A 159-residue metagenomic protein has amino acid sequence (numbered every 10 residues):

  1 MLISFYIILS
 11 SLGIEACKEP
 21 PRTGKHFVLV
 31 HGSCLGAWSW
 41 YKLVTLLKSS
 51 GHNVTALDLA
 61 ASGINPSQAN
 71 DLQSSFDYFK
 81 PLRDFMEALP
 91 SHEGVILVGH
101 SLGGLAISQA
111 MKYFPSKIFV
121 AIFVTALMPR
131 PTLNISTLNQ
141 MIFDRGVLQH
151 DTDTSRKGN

Functional and structural regions predicted by a protein language model:
M1-A16: Cleavable N-terminal signal peptides of Sec/SRP-targeted secreted and luminal proteins
S10, E19-I64: Conserved HGGG/HGGXW glycine-rich cap/lid loop of the alpha/beta-hydrolase fold
V30-S33, H100-S101, A126: Glycine-rich His-Gly loop
Y41, S108-Q109: Short, hydrophobic alpha-helix immediately C-terminal to the catalytic nucleophile
N53, L59-I96, Q109-P115, S136-M141: Active-site loop/oxyanion-hole signature of alpha/beta-hydrolase fold enzymes
V98-G103, I107: Gly/Ala-rich beta-loop-alpha elbow adjacent to hydrolase catalytic centers
K112, S116-G158: Flexible "cap/lid" loop of the alpha/beta hydrolase fold
